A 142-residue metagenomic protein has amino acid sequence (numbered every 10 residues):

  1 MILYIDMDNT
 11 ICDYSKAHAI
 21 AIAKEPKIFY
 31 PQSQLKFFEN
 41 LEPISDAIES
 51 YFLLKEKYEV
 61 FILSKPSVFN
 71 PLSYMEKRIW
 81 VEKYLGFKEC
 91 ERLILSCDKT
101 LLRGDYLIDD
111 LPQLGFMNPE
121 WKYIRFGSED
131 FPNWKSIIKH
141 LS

Functional and structural regions predicted by a protein language model:
M1-L41: Active-site neighborhood of HAD-like aspartate-dependent phosphohydrolases
Y4, I11-C12, F52-L54, E59-F61 (+1 more regions): A basic- and aromatic-enriched beta-loop-alpha substructure that forms the phosphate/nucleotide- and DNA/RNA-contacting
A17, D46-L53, E76, W80 (+1 more regions): Alpha-helical elements of Rossmann-like donor-binding domains used by nucleotide-donor carbohydrate transfer enzymes
Y30-F61, L72: Short, acidic loop-to-helix structural element flanking the phosphoryl-transfer center in phosphate-processing enzymes
P66: Residue-level signal for short, function-critical loop segments
N70-S142: C-terminal cap/substrate-recognition subdomain and adjoining C-terminal extension of metal-dependent phosphatase-like
